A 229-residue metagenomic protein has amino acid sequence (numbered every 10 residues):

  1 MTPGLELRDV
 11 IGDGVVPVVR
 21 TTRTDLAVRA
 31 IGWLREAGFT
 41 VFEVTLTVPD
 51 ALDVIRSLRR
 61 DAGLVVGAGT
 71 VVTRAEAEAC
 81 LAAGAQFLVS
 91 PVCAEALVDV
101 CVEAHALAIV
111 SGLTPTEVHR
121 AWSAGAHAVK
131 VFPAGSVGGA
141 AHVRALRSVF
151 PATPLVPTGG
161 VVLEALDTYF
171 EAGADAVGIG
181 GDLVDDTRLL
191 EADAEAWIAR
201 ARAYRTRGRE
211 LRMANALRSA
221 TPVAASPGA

Functional and structural regions predicted by a protein language model:
M1-Q86, E103-A104, A152, L163-E164 (+1 more regions): Conserved N-terminal beta1-alpha1 strand-loop-helix module at the mouth
L26, V54, A75-E76, A96-L97 (+3 more regions): Short acidic active-site motifs
G38, A62, G84, V92 (+5 more regions): Conserved functional loop/turn residues at catalytic and ligand-binding sites
E43, G67, V89, I109 (+2 more regions): Conserved beta-strand positions in the central sheet of alpha/beta enzyme cores
L46, T70, P91-C93, G112-L113 (+3 more regions): Short secondary-structure boundary segments
F87-L97, K130-G139, A174-A194: Glycine-rich phosphate-binding active-site loops on the catalytic face of alpha/beta enzymes
S90-P91, S111, P115, D193-I198: Charged helix-capping and loop-helix junction motifs
A94-V137: Histidine/lysine/aspartate-rich catalytic loop segments that bind and position anionic ligands
